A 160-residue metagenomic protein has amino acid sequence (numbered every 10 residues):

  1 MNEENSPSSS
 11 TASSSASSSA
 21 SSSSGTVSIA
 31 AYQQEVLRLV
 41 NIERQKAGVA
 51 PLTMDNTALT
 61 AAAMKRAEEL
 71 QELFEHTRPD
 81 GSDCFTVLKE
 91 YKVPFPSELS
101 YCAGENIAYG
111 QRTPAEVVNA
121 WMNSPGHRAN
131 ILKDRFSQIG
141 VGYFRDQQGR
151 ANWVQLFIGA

Functional and structural regions predicted by a protein language model:
M1-P7, A16, A20-A160: Functional surface patches built around histidine and acidic residues
